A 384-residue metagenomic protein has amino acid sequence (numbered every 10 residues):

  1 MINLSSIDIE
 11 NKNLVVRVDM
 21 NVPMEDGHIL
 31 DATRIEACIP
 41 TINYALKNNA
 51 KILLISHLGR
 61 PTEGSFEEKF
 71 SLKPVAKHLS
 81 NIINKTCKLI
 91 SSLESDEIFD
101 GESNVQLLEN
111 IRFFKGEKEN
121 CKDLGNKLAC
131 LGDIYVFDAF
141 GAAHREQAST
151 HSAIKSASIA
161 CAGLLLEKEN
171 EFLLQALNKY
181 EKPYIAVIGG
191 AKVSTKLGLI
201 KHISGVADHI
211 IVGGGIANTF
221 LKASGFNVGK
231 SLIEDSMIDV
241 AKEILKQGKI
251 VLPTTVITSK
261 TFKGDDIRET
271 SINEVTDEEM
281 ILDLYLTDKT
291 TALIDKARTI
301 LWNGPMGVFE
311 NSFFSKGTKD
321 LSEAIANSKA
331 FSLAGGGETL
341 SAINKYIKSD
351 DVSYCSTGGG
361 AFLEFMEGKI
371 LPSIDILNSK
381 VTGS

Functional and structural regions predicted by a protein language model:
M1-S384: Active-site loop-to-helix "anion-binding N-cap" substructures in soluble metabolic enzymes
